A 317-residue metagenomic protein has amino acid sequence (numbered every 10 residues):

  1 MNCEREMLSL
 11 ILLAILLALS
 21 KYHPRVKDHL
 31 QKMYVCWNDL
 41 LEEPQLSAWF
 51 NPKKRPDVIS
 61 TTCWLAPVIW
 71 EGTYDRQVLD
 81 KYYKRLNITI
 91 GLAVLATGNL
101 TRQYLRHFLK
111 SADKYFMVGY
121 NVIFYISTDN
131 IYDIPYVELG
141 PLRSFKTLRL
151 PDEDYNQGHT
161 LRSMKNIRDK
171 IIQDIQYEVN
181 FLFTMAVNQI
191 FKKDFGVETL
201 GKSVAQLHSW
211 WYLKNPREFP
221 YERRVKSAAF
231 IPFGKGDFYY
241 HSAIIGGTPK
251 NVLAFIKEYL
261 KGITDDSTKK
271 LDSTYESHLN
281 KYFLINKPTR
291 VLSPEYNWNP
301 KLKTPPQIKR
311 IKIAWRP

Functional and structural regions predicted by a protein language model:
N2-H159, K170-Y177: N-terminal anchoring/stem segment of glycosyltransferases
T89, R102-L109, Q157-M164, D237 (+3 more regions): Generic preference for well-ordered alpha-helical elements
Q103-R106, I134-E138, K193-V197, K301-P305: A short acidic (Asp/Glu
S127-D133, N188-I190, Y296-N297: Short, polar loop motifs at secondary-structure junctions
L150-T184, T274-F283: A conserved donor-nucleotide-binding helix/loop in the catalytic core of Leloir-type glycosyltransferases
M164-N215: GT-A fold catalytic core of metal-dependent nucleotide-sugar glycosyltransferases, centered on the diacidic
Y212-A229: E2/UBC-UEV (E2-variant) core
S227-P317: Catalytic core and acceptor-binding pocket of nucleotide-sugar-dependent glycosyltransferases
